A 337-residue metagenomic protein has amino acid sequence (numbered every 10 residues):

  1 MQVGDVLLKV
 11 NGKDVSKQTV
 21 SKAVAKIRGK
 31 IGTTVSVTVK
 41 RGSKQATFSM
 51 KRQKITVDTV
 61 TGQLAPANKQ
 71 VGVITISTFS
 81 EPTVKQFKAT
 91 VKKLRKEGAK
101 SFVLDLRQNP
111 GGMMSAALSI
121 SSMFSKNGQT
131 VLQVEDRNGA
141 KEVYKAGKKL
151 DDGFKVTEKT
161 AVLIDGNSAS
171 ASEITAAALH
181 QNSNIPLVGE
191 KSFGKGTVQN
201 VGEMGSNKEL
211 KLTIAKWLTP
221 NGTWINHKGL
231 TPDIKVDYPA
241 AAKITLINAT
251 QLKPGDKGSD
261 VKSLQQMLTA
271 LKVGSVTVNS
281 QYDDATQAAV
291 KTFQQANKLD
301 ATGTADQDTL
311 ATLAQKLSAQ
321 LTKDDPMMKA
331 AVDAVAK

Functional and structural regions predicted by a protein language model:
M1-K17, D105, K272-V276, A289-D300: Conserved PDZ fold ligand-binding element
G4-L7, V37-V39, I74, L104 (+6 more regions): Terminal peptide-recognition signature
L8, A23-G62: PDZ-domain C-terminal substructure recognizer with occasional recognition of PDZ-binding tails
K9-S36, A116, G196, V201 (+1 more regions): PDZ domains, with a preference for the canonical peptide-binding region formed by the helix
D58-G62, M113-L163, S168, V198-Q199 (+1 more regions): Gly/Ser/Thr-rich loop/hinge elements
P66-T83: STAS-typified acidic loop motif
S80-K100: A short, well-ordered alpha-helical element
Q251-L317: Short acidic, glycine/serine/threonine-rich helix-capping segments at coil-helix boundaries
